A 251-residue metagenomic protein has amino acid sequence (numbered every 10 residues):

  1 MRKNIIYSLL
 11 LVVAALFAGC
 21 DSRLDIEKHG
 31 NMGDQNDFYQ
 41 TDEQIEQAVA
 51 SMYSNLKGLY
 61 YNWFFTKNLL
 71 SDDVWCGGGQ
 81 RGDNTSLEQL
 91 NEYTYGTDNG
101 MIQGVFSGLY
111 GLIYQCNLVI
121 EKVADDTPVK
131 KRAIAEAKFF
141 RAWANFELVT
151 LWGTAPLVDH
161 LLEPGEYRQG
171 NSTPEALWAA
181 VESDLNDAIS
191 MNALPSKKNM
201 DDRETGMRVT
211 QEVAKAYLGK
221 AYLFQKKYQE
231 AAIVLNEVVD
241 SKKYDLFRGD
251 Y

Functional and structural regions predicted by a protein language model:
M1-H29: Bacterial Sec-dependent N-terminal signal peptides
N4, L9, F17, D125-K138 (+1 more regions): Secondary-structure transition into beta-strands, especially the periplasmic turns and strand N-termini that construct
C20-L69, G249-D250: Membrane-proximal, proline-rich intrinsically disordered regions
G30-D34, T94-Y95, D159-E166, N199-R203: Short linear capping/connector segments at secondary-structure termini
N36, W63-G78, V158, L194-E212 (+2 more regions): Short, surface-exposed recognition loops and adjoining beta-strand edges that mediate ligand/DNA contacts, enriched
D42-G58, R81-W152, E166-E175, L185-P195: Conserved, well-structured interaction surfaces
A144-A155, L218-K227: Extended, well-ordered alpha-helical segments in internal regulatory regions
